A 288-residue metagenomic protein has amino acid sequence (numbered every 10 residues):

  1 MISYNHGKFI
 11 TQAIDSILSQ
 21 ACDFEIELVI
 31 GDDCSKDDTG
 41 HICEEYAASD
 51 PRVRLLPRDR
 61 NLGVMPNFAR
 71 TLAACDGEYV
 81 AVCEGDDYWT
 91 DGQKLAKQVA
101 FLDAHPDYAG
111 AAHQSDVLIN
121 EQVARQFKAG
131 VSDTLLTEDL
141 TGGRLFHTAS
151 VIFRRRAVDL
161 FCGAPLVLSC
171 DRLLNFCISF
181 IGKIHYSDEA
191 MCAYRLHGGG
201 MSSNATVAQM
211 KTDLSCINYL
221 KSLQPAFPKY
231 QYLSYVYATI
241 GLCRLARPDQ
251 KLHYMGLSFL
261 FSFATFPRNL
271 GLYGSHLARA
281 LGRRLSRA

Functional and structural regions predicted by a protein language model:
N5, I17, D33-C34, L62: Conserved short acidic donor-positioning loop in nucleotide-sugar-dependent glycosyltransferases
F9-T11, D37-E45, P66: Acidic helix N-cap motif at the loop->helix transition within catalytic regions of sugar-transfer enzymes
D15-E25: Short, acidic, metal-binding catalytic loop of nucleotide-sugar glycosyltransferases
D32-H41, R60, E84: A conserved acidic beta->alpha catalytic loop
R58-C75, K97: Glycine-rich, basic loop-to-helix element that forms the pyrophosphate-binding segment of sugar-nucleotide handling
A73, H113-Q114, F127-A208, D213: Conserved nucleotide-sugar donor-binding catalytic segment
V80: Short aromatic/hydrophobic "clamp" motif used to bind/position activated sugar donors
Q93-R125: Conserved donor NDP-sugar-binding/catalytic core segment of glycosyltransferases
